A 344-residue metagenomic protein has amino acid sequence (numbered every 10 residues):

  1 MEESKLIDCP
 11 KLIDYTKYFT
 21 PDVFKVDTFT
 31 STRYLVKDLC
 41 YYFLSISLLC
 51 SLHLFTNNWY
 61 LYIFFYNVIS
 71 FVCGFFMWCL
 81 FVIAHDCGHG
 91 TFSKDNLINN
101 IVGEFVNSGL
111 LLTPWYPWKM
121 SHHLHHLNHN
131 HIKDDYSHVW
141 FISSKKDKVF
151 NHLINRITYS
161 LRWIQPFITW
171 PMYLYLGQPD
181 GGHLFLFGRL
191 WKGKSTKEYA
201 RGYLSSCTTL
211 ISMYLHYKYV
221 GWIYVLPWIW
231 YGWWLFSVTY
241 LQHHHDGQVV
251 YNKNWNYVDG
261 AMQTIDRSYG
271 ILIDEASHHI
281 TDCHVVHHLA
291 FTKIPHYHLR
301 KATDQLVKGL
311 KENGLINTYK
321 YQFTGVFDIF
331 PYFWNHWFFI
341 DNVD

Functional and structural regions predicted by a protein language model:
M1-G74, S108-L226, W233, H296-D344: Non-catalytic, topology-defining segments of multipass membrane proteins
C40-L44, F76, L80-I83, I98 (+2 more regions): Residue-level signal for transmembrane alpha-helical positions in Major Facilitator Superfamily
S45, G88, F92-S93, V106 (+2 more regions): Active-site-flanking alpha-helical
M77-N96, W118-I132, V238-H245, H279-T292: Acidic (Asp/Glu-rich) catalytic motifs at the cytosolic membrane interface
F92-L110, S137-R156, N252-G270: Juxtamembrane helix-capping/reentrant segments at transmembrane boundaries
G232, F236-D274, Y319: Membrane-interfacial segments at transmembrane helix termini in multi-pass membrane proteins
E275-G309: C-terminal, well-structured subdomains that either form a transmembrane helix-short loop-helix hairpin in multi-pass
